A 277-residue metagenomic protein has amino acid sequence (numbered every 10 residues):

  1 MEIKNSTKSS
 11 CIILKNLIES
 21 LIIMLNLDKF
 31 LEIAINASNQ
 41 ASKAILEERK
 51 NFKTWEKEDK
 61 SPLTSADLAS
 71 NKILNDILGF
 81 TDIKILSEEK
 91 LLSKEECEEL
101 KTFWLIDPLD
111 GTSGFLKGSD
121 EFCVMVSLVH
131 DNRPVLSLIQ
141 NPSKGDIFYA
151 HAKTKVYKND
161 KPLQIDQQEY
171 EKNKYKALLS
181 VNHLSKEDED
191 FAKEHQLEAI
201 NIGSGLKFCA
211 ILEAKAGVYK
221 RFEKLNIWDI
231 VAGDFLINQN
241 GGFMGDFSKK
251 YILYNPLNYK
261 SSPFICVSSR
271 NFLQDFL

Functional and structural regions predicted by a protein language model:
L17-L109, D190: N-terminal subdomain of lithium-sensitive/metallo-dependent phosphomonoesterases centered on the IMPase/IPPase/PAP
I45, D67, L78, T112 (+5 more regions): Residue-level signal for inorganic ion chemistry
K84, L136, G217-V218: Short, Asp-centered acidic motifs that coordinate Mg2+ and/or phosphate in catalytic or ligand-binding sites
C97-K155: DPxDG-like acidic metal-binding loop motif
K155-K158, L163, N271-D275: Short helix-loop capping/hinge motifs at secondary-structure junctions, enriched in acidic/polar residues
Q167-L277: An extended, acidic
